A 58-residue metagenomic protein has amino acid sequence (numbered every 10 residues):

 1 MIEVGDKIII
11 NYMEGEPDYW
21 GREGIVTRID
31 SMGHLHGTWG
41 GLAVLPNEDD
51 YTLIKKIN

Functional and structural regions predicted by a protein language model:
M1: A short glycine-leucine-enriched loop at secondary-structure breakpoints that most characteristically corresponds
V4, N11-I57: Basic/aromatic-rich interaction segments and small domains that mediate binding to polyanionic partners
